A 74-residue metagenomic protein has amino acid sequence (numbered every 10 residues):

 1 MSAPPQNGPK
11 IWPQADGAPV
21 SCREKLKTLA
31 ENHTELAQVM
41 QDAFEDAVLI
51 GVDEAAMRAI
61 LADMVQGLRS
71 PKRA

Functional and structural regions predicted by a protein language model:
M1, R73-A74: Short intrinsically disordered terminal tails
S2-A37, Q41: N-terminal acidic leader/helix
K25-K72: Amphipathic, hydrophobic secondary-structure cores in small proteins
